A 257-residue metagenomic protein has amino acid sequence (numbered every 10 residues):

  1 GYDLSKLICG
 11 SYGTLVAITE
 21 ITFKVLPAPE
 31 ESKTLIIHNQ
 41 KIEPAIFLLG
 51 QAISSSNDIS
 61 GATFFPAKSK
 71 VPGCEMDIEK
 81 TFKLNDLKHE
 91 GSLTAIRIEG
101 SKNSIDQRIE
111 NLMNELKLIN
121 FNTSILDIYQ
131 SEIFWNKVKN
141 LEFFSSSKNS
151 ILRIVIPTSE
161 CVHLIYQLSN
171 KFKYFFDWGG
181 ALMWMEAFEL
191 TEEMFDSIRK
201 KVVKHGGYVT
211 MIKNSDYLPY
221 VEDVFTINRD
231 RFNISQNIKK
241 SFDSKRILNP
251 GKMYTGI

Functional and structural regions predicted by a protein language model:
G1-F144: C-terminal substrate-binding/cap subdomain adjacent to the FAD-binding core in PCMH-type and related FAD-linked
I119-I257: Conserved glycine-rich FAD pyrophosphate-binding loop
